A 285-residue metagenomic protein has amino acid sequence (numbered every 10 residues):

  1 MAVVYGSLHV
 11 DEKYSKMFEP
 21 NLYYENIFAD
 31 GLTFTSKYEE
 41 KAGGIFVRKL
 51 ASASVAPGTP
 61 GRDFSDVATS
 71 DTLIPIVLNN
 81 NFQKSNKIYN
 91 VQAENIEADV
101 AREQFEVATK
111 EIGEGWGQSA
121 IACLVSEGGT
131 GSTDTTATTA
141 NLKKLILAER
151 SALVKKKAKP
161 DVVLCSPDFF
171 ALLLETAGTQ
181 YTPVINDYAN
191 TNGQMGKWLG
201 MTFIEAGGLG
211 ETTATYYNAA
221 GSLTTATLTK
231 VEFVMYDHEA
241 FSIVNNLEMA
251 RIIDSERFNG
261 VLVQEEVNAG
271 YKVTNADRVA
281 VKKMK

Functional and structural regions predicted by a protein language model:
A2-A56, T69-S85, N95, A137 (+1 more regions): Sequence/fold signature of self-assembling virion shell proteins
P60-F64: Glycine-rich loop at the start of a catalytic domain that most often binds anionic cofactors/ligands
D66-E114: Long, hydrophobic/aromatic-enriched structural stretches that serve as scaffold segments
A93-A148: Hydrophobic alpha-helical segments and helix pairs
G128-K197: Extended, solvent-exposed, turn-rich assembly/linker loops in the middle of proteins
